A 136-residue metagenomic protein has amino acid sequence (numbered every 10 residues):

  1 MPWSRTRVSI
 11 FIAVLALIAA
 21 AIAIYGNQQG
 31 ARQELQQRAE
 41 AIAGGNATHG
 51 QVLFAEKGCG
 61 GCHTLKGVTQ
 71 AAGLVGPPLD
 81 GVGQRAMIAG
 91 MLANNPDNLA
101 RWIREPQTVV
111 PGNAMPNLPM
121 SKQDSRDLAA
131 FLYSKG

Functional and structural regions predicted by a protein language model:
M1-T6: Short, Lys/Arg-rich N-terminal segment immediately upstream of the first membrane anchor
S9-Y25: Hydrophobic membrane-insertion alpha-helices, especially the h-region of bacterial N-terminal signal peptides
Q29-A55: Electrostatic cytochrome c docking/interface patches
F54-K57, V110: Residue-level signal for short amphipathic helical patches enriched in basic/charged and nearby hydrophobic residues
C59-C62: Short cysteine clusters
L65-V68: Cys/His-rich metal-chelating microdomains
Q70-G136: Extracytoplasmic electron-transfer domains, predominantly the class I c-type cytochrome c fold
